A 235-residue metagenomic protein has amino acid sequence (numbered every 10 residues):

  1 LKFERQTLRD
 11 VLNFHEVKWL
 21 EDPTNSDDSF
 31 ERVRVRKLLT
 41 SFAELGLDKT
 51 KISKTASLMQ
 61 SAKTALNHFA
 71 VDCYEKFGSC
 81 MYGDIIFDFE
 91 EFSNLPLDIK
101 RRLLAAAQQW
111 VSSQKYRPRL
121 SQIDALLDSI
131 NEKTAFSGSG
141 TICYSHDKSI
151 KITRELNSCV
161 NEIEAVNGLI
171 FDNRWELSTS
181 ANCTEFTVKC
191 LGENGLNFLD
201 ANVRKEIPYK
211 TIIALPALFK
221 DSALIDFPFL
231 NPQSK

Functional and structural regions predicted by a protein language model:
L1-A56, D88-E90: Catalytic subdomain that performs nucleotidyl-dependent activation
L45, A56-K235: AMP-forming adenylation/ATP pyrophosphatase catalytic core
